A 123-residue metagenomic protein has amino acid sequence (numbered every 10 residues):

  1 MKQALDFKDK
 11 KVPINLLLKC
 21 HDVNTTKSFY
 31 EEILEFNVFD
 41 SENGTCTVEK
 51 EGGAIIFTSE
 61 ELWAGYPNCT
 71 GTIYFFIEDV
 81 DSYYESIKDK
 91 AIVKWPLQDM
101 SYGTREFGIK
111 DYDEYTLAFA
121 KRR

Functional and structural regions predicted by a protein language model:
M1-K8, D89-R123: Vicinal oxygen chelate
M1-T25, I73, R123: N-terminal beta-strand motif that seeds the catalytic metal site of vicinal oxygen chelate
V12-H21, C46-E49, A64-D89, R105-K110: Vicinal oxygen chelate
L18, F39-D40, Q98-D99: Short beta-strand-to-loop elements that line the ligand-binding cleft of bilobed periplasmic-binding protein-like
V23, S41-N43, Y102, Y112: Short strand-connecting beta-turns/loops that link adjacent beta-strands
T26-E31, I87, E114: Conserved active-site tyrosine of GNAT-family acetyltransferases
E32-V38, D89-I92: Conserved acetyl-CoA-binding loop of GNAT-fold acetyltransferases
N37-T70, T116-K121: Conserved short beta-strand elements that form part of the metal-binding/catalytic scaffold of enzyme active sites
